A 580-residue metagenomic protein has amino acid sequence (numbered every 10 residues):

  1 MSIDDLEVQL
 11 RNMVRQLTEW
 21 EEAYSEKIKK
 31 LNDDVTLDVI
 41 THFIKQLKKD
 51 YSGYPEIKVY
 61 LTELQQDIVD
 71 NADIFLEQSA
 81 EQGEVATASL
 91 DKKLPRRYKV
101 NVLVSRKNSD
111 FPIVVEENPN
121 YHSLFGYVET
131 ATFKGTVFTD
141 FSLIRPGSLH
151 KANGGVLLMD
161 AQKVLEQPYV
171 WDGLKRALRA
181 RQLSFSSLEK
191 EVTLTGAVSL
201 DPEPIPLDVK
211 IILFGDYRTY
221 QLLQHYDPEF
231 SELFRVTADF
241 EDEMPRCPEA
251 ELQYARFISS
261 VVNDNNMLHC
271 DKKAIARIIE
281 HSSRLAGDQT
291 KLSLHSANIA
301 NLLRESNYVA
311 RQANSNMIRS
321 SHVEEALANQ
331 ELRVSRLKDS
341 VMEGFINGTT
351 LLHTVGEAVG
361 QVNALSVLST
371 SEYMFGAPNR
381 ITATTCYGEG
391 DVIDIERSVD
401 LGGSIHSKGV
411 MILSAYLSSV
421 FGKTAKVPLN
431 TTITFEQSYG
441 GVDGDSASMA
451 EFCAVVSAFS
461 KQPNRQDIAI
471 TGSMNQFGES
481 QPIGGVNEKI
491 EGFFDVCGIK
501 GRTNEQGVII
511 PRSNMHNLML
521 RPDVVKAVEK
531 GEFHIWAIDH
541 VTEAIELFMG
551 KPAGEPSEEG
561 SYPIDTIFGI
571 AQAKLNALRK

Functional and structural regions predicted by a protein language model:
M1-Q224, E229, R235-C247, E251 (+6 more regions): Conserved ASCE/P-loop NTPase catalytic core
D140-S142, P146-L149, G155-P168, D172-L174 (+4 more regions): Peripheral, non-AAA+ core regions of ATP-driven protein-machinery
A383: Walker A/P-loop-proximal flanking segment of P-loop NTPase domains
